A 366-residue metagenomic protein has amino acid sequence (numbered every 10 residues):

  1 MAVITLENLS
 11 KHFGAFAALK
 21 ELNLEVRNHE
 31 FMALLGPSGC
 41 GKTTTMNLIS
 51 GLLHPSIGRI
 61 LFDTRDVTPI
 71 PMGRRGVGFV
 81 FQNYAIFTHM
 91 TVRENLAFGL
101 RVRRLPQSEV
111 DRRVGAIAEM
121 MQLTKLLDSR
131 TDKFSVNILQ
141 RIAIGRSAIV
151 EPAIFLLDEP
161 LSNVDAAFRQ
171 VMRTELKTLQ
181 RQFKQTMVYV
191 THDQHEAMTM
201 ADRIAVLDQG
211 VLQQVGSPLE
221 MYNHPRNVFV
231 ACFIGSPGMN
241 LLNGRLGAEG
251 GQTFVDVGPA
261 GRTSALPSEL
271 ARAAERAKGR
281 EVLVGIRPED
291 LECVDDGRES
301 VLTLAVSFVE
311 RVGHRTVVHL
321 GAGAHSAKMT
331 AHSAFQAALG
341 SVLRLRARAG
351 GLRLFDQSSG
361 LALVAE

Functional and structural regions predicted by a protein language model:
L22-A33: Pre-Walker A (P-loop) beta-loop-beta motif of ABC nucleotide-binding domains
F31, M72-G78, Q82, I86-F233: ABC ATPase nucleotide-binding domains
L35-P37: The feature captures the beta-strand-to-loop junction immediately N-terminal to the Walker
S50: Helix-to-loop junction immediately C-terminal to a conserved catalytic motif
S56-R59, Q209, L352: Conserved coupling/switch loops of ABC nucleotide-binding domains, chiefly the family-specific signature
G58-D66: Conserved ABC transporter NBD signature motif
P237-N240, E249-E366: Non-catalytic connector elements of ABC transporters
